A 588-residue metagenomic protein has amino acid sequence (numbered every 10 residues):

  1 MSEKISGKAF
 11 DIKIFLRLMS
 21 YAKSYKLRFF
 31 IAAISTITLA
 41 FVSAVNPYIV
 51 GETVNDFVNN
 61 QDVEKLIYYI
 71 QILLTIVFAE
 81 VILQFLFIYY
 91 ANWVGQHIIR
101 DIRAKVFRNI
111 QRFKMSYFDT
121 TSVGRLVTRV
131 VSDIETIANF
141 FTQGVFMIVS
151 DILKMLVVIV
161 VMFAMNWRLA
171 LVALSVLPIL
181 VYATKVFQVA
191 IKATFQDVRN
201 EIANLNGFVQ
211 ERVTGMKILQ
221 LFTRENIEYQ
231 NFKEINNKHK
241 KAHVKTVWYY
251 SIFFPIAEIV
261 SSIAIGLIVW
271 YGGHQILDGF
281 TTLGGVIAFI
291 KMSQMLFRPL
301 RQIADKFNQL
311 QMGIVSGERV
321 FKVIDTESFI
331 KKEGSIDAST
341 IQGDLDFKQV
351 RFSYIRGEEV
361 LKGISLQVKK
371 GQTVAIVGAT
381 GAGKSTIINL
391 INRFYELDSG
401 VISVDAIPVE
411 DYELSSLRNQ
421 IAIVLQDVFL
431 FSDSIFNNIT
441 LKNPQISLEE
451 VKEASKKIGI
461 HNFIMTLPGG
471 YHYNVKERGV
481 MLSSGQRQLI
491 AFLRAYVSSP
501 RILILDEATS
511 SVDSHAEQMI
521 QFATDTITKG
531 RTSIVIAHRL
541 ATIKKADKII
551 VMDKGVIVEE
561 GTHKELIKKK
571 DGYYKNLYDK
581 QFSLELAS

Functional and structural regions predicted by a protein language model:
M1-S43, V58-I70, F87-A91, G95 (+9 more regions): Membrane-integrated ABC transporters
S2-K8, Q96, A104-T128, S132-T136 (+6 more regions): Short intracellular "coupling" helices and adjacent cytoplasmic loop segments at the cytosolic face of multi-pass
L16-M19, L27-Y48, E52, Y69 (+6 more regions): Alpha-helical segments in transporter systems
S24, R28-F41, I76, Q143-D197 (+2 more regions): Transmembrane helices of ABC transporter permease
S24-K26, M115-S116, S132-F141, V145 (+6 more regions): An intracellular "coupling" helix at the cytosolic face of ABC transporter transmembrane type-1 domains
N59-Y68, V161-S175, K245-E318, V323: Helix-loop-helix
K332, A338-S588: ABC-type nucleotide-binding domain
